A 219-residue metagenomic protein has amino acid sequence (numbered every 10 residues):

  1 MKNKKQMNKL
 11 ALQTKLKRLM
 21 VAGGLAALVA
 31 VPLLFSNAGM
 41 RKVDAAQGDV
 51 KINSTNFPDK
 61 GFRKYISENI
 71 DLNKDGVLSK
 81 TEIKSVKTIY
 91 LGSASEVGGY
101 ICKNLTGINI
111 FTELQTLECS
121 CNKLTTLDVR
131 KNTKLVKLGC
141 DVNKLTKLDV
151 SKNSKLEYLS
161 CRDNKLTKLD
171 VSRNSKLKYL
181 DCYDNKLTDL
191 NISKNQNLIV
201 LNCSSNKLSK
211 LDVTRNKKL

Functional and structural regions predicted by a protein language model:
M1, C121, K147, S154-Y158 (+4 more regions): Intrinsically disordered, low-complexity polar segments enriched in Ser/Thr/Pro and acidic
K2-L25, V29-T116, K131-T133, K152 (+3 more regions): N-terminal capping/linker segments that flank leucine-rich repeat
K87-S95, Q115-C119, V136-C140, E157-C161 (+2 more regions): Conserved hydrophobic beta-strand positions in leucine-rich repeat
S209, T214-L219: Leucine-rich solenoid repeat scaffolds
